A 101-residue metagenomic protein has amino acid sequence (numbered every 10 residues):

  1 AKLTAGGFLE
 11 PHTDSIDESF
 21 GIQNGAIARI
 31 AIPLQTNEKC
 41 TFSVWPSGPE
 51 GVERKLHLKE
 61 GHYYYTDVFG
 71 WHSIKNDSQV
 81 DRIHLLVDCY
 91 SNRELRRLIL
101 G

Functional and structural regions predicted by a protein language model:
A1-T13: A short glycine-rich, His/Asp/Glu-containing loop-to-beta-strand
K2-T4, I22-C40: Short, conserved beta-strand element in jelly-roll/cupin
A5, K59-E60: Short, flexible surface segments
E10-S15, G21, T41-P46, D77 (+1 more regions): A short secondary-structure junction signal
S15, T36, P46-G48, G70 (+2 more regions): A short beta-strand motif that forms part of the nucleic acid-binding face of small beta-barrel RNA-binding folds
A28-P33, Y63-T66, Q79-R97: A short hydrophobic beta-strand segment most commonly corresponding to one strand of the jelly-roll/cupin
P33-K59: A short beta-strand-loop-beta hairpin characteristic of the jelly-roll/cupin
C40-F42, R54-L56, T66-D67, W71-Q79 (+1 more regions): Short beta-strand His + acidic residue motifs that chelate non-heme Fe in jelly-roll/DSBH and cupin folds
